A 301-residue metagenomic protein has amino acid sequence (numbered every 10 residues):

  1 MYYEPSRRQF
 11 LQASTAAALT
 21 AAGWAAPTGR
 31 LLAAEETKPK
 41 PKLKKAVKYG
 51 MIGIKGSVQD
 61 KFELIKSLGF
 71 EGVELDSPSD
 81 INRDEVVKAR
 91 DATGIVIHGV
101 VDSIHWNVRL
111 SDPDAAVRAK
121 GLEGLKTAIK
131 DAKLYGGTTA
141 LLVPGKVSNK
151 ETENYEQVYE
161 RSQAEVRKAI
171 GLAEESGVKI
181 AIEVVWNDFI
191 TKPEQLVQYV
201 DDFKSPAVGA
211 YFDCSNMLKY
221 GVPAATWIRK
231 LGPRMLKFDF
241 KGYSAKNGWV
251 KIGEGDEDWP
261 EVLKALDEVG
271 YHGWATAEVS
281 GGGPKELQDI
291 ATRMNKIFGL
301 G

Functional and structural regions predicted by a protein language model:
Y2-A46, M51, K55-K66, T138 (+2 more regions): Histidine-acidic metal/acid-base catalytic patches
A13-A26, T37-P39, S111-A210, K219: Active-site acidic/histidine proton-transfer and metal-coordination neighborhood in alpha/beta enzyme cores
K45, I97, I180: Hydrophobic anchor at the start of a short beta-strand that flanks the dinucleotide cofactor-binding loop
I52, P78-D80, N187, P284: Short, surface-exposed acidic/glycine-rich loop or hinge patches that mediate macromolecular interfaces
E71-A164, N216, K246-W249, H272 (+3 more regions): Structural motif corresponding to the early beta-alpha repeats
L75, V185, G255: Glycine- and other small-residue-rich loops at beta-strand/loop junctions that grip anionic moieties
